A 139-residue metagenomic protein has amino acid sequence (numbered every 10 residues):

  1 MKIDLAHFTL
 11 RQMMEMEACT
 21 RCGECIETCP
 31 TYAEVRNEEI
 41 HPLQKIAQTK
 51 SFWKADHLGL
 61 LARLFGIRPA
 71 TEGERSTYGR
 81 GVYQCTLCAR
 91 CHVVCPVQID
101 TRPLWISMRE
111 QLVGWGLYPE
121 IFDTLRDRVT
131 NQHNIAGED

Functional and structural regions predicted by a protein language model:
M1-E38: Long, charged N-terminal interaction/targeting segments
A6-M16, I46, K50-D139: Iron-sulfur-cluster electron-transfer modules
A33-T49: Membrane-interface helix-loop junction between the first two transmembrane segments
